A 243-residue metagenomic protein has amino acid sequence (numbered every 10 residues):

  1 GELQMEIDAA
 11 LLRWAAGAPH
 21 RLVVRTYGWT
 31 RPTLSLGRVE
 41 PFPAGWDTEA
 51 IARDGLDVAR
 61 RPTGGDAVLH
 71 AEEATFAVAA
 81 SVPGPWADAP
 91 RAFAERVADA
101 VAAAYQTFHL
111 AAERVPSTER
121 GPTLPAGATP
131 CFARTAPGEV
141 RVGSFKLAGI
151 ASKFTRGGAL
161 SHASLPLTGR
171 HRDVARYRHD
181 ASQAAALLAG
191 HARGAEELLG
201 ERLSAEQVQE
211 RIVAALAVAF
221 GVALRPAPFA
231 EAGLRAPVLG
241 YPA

Functional and structural regions predicted by a protein language model:
G1-R53, D57-R61, G127, C131 (+2 more regions): Active-site loop/lid in soluble adenylation, ligation, and acyl-transfer enzymes
Y27-W29, G37-V39, A79, I150 (+1 more regions): Structured loops at beta-to-helix junctions and adjacent beta-edge loops in soluble globular domains
P32-L34, E72-A74, G138, A163: Change "...and in nucleic-acid phosphodiester-cleaving endonucleases..." to "...and in nucleic-acid processing enzymes
P41, V68-L69, K153: Short, electropositive, low-hydrophobicity segments enriched in small/polar residues
L69-V82: DPxDG-like acidic metal-binding loop motif
V82-L216, G240: Catalytic beta-strand/loop module used to bind and position nucleotide/cofactor moieties in cofactor-attachment
